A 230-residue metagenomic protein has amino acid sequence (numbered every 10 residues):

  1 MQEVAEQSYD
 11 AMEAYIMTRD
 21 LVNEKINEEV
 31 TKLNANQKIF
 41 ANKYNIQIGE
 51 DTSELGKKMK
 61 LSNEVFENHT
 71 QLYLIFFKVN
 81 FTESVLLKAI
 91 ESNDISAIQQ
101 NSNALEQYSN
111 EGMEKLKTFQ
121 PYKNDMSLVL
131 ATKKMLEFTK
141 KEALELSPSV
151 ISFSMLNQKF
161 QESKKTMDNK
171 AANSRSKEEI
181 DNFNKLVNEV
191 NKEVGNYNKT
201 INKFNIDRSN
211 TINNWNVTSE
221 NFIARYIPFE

Functional and structural regions predicted by a protein language model:
M1-Q2, G112-L136, P148-M155: Short, solvent-exposed, charged loop/turn and helix-capping segments that join or cap alpha-helices on peripheral
E3-S102, L156-E230: C-terminal amphipathic alpha-helix
I75-T82, Y108-K115, E142: Amphipathic, well-ordered alpha-helical segments in soluble domains
